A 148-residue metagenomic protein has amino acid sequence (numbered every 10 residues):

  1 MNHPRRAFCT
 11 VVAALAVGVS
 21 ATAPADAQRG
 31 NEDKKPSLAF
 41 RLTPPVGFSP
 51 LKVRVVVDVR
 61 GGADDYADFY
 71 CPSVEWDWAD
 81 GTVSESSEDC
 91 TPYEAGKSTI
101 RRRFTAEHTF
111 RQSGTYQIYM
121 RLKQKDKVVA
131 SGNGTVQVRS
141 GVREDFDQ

Functional and structural regions predicted by a protein language model:
N2-H3, V17-G18, T22-Q148: Extracellular/lumenal mature domains of secreted and surface-exposed proteins
N2-V11: Bacterial N-terminal signal peptides that target proteins for export
V11-V17: Hydrophobic alpha-helical targeting segments used for export or membrane insertion
